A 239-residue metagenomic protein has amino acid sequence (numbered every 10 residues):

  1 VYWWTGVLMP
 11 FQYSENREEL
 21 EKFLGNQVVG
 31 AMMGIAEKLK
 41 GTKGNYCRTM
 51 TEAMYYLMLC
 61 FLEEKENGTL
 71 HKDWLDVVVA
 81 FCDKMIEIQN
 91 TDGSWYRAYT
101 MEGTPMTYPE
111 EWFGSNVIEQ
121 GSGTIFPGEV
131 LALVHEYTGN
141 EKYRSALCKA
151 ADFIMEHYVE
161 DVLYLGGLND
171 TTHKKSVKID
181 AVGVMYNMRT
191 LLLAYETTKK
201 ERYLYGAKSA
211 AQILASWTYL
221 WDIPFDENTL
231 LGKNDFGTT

Functional and structural regions predicted by a protein language model:
V1-T239: Glycan-recognition and catalytic cores of secretory/periplasmic carbohydrate-active enzymes
